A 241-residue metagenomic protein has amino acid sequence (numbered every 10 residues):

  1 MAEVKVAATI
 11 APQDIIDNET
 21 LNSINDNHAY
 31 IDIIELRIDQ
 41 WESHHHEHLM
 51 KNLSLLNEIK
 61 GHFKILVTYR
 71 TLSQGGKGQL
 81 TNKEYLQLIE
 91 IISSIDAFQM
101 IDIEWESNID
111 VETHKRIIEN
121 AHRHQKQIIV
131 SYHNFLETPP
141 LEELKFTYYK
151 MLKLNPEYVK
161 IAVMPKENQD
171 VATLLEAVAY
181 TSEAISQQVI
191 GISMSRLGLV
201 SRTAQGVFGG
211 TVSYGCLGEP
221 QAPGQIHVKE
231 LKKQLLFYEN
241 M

Functional and structural regions predicted by a protein language model:
A2-R123, Q127-E137: Active-site beta->alpha loop and helix N-cap motifs at the rims of alpha/beta catalytic domains
W105-M241: Catalytic alpha/beta core domains of metabolic enzymes, predominantly
